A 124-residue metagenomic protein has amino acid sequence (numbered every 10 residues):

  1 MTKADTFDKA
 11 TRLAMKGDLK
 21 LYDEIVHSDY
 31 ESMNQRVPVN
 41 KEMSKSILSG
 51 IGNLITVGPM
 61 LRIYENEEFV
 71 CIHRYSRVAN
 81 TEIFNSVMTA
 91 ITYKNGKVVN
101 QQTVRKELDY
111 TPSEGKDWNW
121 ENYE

Functional and structural regions predicted by a protein language model:
M1-E124: C-terminal and inter-domain tail/linker signature
